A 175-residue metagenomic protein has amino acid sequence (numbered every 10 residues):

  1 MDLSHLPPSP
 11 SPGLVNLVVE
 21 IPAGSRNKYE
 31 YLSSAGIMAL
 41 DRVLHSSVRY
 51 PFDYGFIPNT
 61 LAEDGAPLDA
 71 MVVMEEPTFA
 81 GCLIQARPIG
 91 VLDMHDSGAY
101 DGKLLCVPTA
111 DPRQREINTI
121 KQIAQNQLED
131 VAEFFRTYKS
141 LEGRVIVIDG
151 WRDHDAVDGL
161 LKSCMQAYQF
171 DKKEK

Functional and structural regions predicted by a protein language model:
M1-K175: Hydrophobic N-terminal alpha-helices or hydrophobic patches in metabolic proteins across all domains of life
